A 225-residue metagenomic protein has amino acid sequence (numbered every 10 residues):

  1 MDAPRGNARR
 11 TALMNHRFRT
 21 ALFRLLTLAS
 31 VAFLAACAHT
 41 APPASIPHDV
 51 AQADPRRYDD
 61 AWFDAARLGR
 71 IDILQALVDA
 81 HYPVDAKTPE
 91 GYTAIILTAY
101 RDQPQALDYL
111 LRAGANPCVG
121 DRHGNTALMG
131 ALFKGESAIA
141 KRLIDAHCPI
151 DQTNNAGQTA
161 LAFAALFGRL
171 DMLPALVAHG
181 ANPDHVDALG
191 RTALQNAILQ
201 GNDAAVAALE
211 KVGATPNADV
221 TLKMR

Functional and structural regions predicted by a protein language model:
L34-A36: C-terminal motif of bacterial Sec signal peptides marking the signal peptidase cleavage site
A38-T40: Bacterial signal peptide processing site
D64-G69, L97-Q103, G130-E136, F163-R169 (+1 more regions): Ankyrin repeat A-helix N-terminal signature
R70-V78, Q103-L111, E136-D145, R169-V177 (+1 more regions): Ankyrin repeat structural motif
Q200-D203, A207-R225: Terminal, low-structured helical/coil segments at or just beyond the last alpha-helical repeat
